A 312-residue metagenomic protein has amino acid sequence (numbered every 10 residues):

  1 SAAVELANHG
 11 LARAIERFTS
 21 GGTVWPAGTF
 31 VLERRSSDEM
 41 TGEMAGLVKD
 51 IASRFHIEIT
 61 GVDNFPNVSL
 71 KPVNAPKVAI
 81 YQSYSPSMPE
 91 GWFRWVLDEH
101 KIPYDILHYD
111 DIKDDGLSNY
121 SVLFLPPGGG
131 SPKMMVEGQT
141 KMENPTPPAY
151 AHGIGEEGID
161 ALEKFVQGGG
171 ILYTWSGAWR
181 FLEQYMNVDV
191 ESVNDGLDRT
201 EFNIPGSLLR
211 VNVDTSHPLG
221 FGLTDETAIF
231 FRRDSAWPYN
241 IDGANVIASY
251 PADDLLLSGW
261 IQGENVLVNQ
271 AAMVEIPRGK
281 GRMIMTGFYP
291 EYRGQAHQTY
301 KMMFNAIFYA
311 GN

Functional and structural regions predicted by a protein language model:
S1-N312: Intrinsic-disorder/low-complexity accessory segments
